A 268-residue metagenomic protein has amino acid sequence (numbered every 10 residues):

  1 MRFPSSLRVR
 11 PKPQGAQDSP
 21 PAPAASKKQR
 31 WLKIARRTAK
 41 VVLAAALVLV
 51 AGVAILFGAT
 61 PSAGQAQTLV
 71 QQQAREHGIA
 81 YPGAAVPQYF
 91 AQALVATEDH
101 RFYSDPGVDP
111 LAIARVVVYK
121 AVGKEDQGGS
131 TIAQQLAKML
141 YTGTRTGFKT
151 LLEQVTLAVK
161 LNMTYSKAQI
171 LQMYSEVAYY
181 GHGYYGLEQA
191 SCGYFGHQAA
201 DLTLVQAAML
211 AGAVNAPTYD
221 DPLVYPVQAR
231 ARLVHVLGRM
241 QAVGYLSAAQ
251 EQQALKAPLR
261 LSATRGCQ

Functional and structural regions predicted by a protein language model:
M1-Q268: Juxtamembrane regions of bacterial inner-membrane/periplasmic proteins, predominantly the peptidoglycan biogenesis
